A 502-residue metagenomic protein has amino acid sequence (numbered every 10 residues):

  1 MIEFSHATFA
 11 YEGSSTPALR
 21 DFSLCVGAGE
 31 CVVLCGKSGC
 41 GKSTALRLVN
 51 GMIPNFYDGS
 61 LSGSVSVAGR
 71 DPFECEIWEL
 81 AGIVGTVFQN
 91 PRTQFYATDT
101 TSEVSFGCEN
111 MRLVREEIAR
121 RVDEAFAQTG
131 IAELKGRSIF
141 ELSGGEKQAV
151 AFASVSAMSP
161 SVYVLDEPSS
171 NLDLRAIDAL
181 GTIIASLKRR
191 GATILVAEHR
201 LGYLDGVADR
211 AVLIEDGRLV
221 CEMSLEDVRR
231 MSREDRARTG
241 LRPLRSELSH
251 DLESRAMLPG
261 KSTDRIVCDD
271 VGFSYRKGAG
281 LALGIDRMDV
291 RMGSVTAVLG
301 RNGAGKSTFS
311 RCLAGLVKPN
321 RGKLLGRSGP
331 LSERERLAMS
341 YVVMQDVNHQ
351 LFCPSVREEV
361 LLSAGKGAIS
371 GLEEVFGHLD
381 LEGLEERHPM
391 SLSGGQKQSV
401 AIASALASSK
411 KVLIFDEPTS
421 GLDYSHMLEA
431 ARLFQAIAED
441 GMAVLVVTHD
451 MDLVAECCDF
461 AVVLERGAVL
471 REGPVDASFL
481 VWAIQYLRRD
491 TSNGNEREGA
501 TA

Functional and structural regions predicted by a protein language model:
N50, A314: Helix-to-loop junction immediately C-terminal to a conserved catalytic motif
D58-R70, G322-R336, R471: Conserved ABC transporter NBD signature motif
E116-L134, I369-L384: Conserved ABC ATPase "signature" region
S138-L142, E146, H388-L392, Q396: Conserved ABC ATPase signature
Y163-D166, L413-D416: Catalytic Walker B motif of ABC-type/P-loop ATPase nucleotide-binding domains
E198-H199, T448-H449: H-loop/switch region of ABC-family ATPase nucleotide-binding domains
R218-G240, A468-D490: Conserved beta-strand-loop-alpha-helix hinge in the C-terminal portion of ABC ATPase nucleotide-binding domains
